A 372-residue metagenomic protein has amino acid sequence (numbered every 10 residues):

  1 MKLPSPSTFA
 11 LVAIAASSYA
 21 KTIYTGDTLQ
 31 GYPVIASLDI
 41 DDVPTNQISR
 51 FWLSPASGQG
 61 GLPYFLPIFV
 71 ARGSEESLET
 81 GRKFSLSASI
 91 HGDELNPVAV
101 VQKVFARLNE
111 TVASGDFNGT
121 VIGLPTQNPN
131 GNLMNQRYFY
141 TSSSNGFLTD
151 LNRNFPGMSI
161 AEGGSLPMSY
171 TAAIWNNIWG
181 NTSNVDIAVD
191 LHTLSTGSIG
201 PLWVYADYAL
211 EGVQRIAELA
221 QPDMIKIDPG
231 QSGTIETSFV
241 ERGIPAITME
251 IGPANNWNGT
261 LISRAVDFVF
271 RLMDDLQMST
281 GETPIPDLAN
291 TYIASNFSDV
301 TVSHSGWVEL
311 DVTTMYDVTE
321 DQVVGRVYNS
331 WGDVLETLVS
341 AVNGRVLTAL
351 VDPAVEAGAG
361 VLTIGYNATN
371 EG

Functional and structural regions predicted by a protein language model:
M1-L11: Classical eukaryotic N-terminal signal peptides for Sec-dependent ER targeting/secretion, especially the positively
L3-S5, S18-G372: Structured catalytic-domain cores with a bias toward divalent-metal coordination
